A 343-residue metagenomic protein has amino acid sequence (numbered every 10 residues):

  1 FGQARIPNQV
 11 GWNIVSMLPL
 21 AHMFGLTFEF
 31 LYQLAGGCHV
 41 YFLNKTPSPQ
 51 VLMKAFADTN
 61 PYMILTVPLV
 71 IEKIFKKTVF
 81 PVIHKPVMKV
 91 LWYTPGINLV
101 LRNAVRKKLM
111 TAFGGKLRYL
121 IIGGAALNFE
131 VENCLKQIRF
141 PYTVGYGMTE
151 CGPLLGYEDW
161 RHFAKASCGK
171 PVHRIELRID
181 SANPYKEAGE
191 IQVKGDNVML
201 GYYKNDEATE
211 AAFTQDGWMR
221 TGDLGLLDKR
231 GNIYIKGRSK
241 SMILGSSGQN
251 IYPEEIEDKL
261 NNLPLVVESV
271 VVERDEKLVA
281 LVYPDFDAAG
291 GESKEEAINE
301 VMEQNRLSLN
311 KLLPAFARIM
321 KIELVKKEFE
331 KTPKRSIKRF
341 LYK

Functional and structural regions predicted by a protein language model:
F1-N13, L20-K107, K116: Conserved AMP-binding/adenylation subdomain of ANL enzymes
Y41-L43, L127-G189, N197-L200, E210-W218: Conserved ATP-binding loop and adjacent catalytic segment of the adenylate-forming AMP-binding
P61-L65, F75-F163, V267: Gly/Ser/Thr-rich phosphate-binding loop
I64, L177, G231, L260 (+3 more regions): Residue-level signal for inorganic ion chemistry
Y185-K186, E190-G245: Conserved ATP-binding/catalytic segment of the ANL
V198, N232-N261, Y283, D287-E296 (+2 more regions): Adenylate-forming
I243, E268, E273-V279, R306-K343: Conserved C-terminal "lid"/linker of ANL adenylate-forming enzymes
L260-S269: Short acidic amphipathic segments
